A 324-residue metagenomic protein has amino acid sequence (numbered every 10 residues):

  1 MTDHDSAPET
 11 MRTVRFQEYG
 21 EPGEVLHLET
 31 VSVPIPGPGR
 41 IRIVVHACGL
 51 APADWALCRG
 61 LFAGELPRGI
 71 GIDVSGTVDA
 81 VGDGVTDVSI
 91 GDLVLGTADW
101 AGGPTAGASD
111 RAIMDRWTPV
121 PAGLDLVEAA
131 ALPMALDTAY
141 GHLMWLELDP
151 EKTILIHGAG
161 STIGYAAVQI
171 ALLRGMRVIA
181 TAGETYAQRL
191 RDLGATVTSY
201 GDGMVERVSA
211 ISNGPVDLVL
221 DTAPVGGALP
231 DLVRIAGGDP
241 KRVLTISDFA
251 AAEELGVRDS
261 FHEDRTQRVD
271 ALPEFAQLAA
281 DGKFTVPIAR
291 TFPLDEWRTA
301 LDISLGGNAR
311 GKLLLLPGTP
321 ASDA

Functional and structural regions predicted by a protein language model:
T2-E9, Q17, L272-A324: C-terminal hydrophobic helical "lid"/dimerization subdomain of Rossmann-like NAD(P)H-dependent oxidoreductases
S32-L50, C58-W100: Glycine-rich beta-strand-centered segment in the early N-terminal region that forms part of a ligand/cofactor-binding
D92-L93, R111, T153, L173 (+2 more regions): Residue-level marker of beta-strand positions
L95, V219-L220, L244: N-terminal Rossmann-like NAD(P) cofactor-binding module of classical short-chain dehydrogenase/reductase
G96-G158: NAD(P)H dinucleotide-binding glycine-rich loop of Rossmann-like/cofactor-binding domains, especially the beta1-alpha1
L136-G201: Mid-domain Rossmann-like dinucleotide-binding core that forms the NAD(H)/NADP(H) cofactor-binding site
M204-G214: Short amphipathic alpha-helix with an adjacent loop that forms part of the alpha/beta core around
V225-F284, P317-A324: Glycine-rich phosphate-binding loop and adjacent beta-alpha segment of Rossmann(oid) nucleotide-cofactor-binding
